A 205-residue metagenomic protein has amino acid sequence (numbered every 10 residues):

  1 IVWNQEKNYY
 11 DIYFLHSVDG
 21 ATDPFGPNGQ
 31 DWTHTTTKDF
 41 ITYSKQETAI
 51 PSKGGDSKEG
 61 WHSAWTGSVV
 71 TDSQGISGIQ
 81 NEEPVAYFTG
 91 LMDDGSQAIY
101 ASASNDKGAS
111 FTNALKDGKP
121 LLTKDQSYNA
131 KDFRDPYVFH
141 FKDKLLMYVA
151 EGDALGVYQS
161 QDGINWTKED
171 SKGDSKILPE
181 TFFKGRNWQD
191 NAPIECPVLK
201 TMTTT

Functional and structural regions predicted by a protein language model:
I1-T205: Carbohydrate-active catalytic/glycan-binding domains of CAZyme proteins, especially the secreted or lumenal ectodomains
